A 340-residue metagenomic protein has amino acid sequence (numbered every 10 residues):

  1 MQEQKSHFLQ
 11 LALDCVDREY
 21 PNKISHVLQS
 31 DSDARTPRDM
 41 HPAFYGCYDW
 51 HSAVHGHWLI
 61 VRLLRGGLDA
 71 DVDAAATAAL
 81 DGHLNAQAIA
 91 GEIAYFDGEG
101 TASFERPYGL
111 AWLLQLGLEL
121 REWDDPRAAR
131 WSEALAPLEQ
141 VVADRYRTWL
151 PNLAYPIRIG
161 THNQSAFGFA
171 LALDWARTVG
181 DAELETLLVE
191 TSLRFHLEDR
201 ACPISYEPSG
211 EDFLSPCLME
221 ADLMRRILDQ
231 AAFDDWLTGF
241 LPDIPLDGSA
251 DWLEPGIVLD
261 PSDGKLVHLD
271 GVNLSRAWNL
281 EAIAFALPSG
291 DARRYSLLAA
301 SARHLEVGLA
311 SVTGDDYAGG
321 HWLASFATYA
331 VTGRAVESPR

Functional and structural regions predicted by a protein language model:
M1-Y45: Low-complexity, Ser/Thr/Pro/Gly-enriched N-terminal "stalk/linker" regions
E3-L11, D71-Q87, P126-W149, D181-D199 (+2 more regions): Extended, well-ordered alpha-helical scaffold segments
A34, D235-G264: Flexible internal linker/loop segments at domain or repeat junctions
R38-V54, A94-L110, N152-S165, C202-C217 (+2 more regions): Solvent-exposed loop and edge beta-strand segments that line ligand/cofactor-binding and catalytic clefts
V54, L63-A176: Extended ligand-binding groove/face enriched in aromatic
H57-A70, A111-R127, G168-G180, M219-Q230 (+2 more regions): Well-ordered alpha-helical scaffold segments within catalytic/enzyme domains
R145-E220: Loop-centered beta-sheet repeat module
L253, I257-R340: Fungal-biased detection of long, low-complexity, Ser/Thr- and Lys/Arg-rich intrinsically disordered regions
